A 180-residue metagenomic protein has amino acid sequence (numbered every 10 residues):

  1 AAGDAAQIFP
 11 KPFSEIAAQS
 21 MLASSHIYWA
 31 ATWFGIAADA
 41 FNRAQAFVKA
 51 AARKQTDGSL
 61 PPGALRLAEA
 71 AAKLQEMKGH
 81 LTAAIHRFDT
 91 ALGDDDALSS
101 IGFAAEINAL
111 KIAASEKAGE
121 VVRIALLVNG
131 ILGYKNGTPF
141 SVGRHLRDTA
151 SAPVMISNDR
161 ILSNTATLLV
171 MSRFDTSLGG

Functional and structural regions predicted by a protein language model:
A1-Q75: Glycine-rich beta->alpha junctions and the first turn(s) of the following alpha-helix
S14, H86-D89, G93, V170-G179: Alpha-helical membrane-embedding segments and immediately adjacent membrane-interface amphipathic helices
G35, L65-Q75, N108, I112-G119 (+1 more regions): Generic structural signal for well-ordered, non-transmembrane alpha-helical segments in soluble/cytosolic regions
F41, L60, S100, G119 (+3 more regions): Alpha-helix initiation and N-capping motif
N42, A46-K49, G79-T82, H86 (+3 more regions): Charged/polar positions within long, soluble alpha-helices
E76-A113, R123-N136: C-terminal helix-coil-helix/basic helical segment that borders enzyme active sites and/or dimer interfaces and provides
I131-G180: Glycine-rich phosphate/cofactor-binding loops in nucleotide/flavin-utilizing enzymes
